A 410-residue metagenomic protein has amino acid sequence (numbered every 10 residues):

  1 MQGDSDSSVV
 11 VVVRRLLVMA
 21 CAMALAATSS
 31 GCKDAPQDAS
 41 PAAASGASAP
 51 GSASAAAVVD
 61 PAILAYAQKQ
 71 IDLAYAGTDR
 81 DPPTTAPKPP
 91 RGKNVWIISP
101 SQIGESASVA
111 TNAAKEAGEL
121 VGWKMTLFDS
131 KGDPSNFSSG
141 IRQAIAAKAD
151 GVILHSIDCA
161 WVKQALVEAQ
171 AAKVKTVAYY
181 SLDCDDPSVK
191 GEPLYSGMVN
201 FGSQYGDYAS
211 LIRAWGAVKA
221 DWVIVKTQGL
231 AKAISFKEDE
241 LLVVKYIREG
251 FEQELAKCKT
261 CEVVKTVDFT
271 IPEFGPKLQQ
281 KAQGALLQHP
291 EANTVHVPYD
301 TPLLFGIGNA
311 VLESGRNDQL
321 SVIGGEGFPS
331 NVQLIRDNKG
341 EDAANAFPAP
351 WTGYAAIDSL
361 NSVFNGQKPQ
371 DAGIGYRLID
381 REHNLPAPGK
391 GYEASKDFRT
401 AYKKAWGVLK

Functional and structural regions predicted by a protein language model:
M1-S30: Sec-dependent bacterial lipoprotein signal peptides
S29-A42: Bacterial lipoprotein signal-peptidase II cleavage site
G51-A113, A117, V121, T126-S138 (+5 more regions): Extracytoplasmic "Venus flytrap"
A53-K93, P348-K410: Hinge/cleft segment of the Venus flytrap/periplasmic-binding protein
A57, Q164-A214, K232, P329-D337: Flexible loop/hinge segments that line or gate small-molecule binding clefts
V95-S99, A114-E116, Q204-T260, K265-T266 (+2 more regions): An alpha-beta-alpha
K131-S196, D300-I307: Beta-alpha junction/loop-to-helix N-cap segments that form part of ligand/metal-binding clefts
L154-A171, F251, T270-L334: Hydrophobic alpha-helical
